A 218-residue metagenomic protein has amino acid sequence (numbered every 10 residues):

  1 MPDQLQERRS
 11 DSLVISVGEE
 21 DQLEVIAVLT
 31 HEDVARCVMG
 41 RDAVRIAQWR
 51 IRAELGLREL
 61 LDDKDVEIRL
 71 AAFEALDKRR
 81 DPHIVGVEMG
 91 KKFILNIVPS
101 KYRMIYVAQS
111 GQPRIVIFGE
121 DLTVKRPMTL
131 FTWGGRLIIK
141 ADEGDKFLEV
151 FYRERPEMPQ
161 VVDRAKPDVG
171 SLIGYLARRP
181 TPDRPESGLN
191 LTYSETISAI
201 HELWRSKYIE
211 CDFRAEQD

Functional and structural regions predicted by a protein language model:
M1, G18-T30, R50-L61, H83-K92: Amphipathic alpha-helical scaffolding segments comprising HEAT/armadillo-like alpha-solenoid repeats
M1-D3, Q112: Accessible peptide chain termini
D3, E7, E19, D33-V38 (+1 more regions): Alpha-helix N-cap/helix-start positions at coil->helix boundaries
L5-R8, E20, R52, D183: General secondary-structure edge motif
S10-I15, I26-A27, V38-D42, R58: Amphipathic alpha-helical repeat scaffolds
M39-D42, I46-E59, K64-V85, Y106-D218: C-terminal soluble interaction/assembly domains
K92, I97-K101: Mixed-charge, low-complexity intrinsically disordered regions
